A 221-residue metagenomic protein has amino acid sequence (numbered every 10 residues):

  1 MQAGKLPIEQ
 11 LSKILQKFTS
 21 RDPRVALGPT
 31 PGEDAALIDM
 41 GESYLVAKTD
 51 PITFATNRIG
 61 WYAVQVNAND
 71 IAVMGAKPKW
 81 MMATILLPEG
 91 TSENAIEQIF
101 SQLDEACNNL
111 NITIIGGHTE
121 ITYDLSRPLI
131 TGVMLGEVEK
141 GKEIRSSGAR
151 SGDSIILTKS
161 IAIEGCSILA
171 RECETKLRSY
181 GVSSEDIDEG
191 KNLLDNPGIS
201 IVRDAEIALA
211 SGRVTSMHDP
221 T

Functional and structural regions predicted by a protein language model:
M1-T221: Helix-biased detector of long, well-ordered alpha-helical tracts
